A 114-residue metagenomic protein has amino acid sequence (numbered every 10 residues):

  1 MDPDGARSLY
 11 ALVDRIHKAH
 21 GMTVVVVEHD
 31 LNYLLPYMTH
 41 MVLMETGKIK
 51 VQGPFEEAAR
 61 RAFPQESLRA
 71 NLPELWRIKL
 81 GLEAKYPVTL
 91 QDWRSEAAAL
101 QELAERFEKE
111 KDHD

Functional and structural regions predicted by a protein language model:
P3-G5: Helix N-cap at the start of a conserved alpha-helix in ABC-type nucleotide-binding domains
R7-A19: Helical segment within the ABC ATPase nucleotide-binding domain
E28-H29: H-loop/switch region of ABC-family ATPase nucleotide-binding domains
L34-P36: A short, surface-exposed alpha-helical micro-motif characterized by mixed small hydrophobic and charged/polar residues
V42: Conserved catalytic/dimer-interface elements of ABC ATPase nucleotide-binding domains
E45: A cytosolic small-molecule/anion-sensing beta-strand core signal
K48-L75: Conserved beta-strand-loop-alpha-helix hinge in the C-terminal portion of ABC ATPase nucleotide-binding domains
